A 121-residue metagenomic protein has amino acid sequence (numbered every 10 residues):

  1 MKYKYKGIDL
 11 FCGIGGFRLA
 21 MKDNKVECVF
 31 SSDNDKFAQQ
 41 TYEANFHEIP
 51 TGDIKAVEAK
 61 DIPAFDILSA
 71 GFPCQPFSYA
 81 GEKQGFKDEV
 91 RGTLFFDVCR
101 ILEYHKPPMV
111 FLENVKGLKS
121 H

Functional and structural regions predicted by a protein language model:
M1-H121: Conserved active-site and SAM-binding loop architecture of S-adenosyl-L-methionine-dependent nucleic-acid
